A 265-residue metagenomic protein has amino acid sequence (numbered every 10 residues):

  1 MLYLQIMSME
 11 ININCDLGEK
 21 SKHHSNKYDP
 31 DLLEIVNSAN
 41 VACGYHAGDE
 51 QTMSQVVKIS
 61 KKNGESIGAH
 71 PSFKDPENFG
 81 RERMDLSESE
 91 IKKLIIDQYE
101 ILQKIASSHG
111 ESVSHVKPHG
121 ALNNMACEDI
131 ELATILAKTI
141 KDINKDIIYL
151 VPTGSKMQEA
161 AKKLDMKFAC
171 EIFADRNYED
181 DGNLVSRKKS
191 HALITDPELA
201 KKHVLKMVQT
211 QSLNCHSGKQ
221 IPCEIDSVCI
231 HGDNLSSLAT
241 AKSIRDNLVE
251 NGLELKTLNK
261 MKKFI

Functional and structural regions predicted by a protein language model:
D16, H70, V116, I230: Conserved, mostly hydrophobic/aromatic
S21-S54: A short alpha/beta connector and helix-capping loop motif
S25-N26, A47-I59, C127-A133, G154-A161: Active-site-adjacent beta->alpha loops and helix N-cap segments on the catalytic face of soluble alpha/beta enzymes
D29, A39-H46, E77-K92, A126-I130 (+1 more regions): Glycine-rich tight-turn/loop motif centered on a GG-T
P30-E34, Q55-G68, S107: Acidic (Asp/Glu)-rich catalytic clusters
P76-H109, H115: Glycine/small-residue-rich loop that forms an oxyanion/phosphate-binding "nest" at active or ligand-binding sites
G154-S212: Active-site rim beta-loop-alpha module in soluble metabolic enzymes
S186-A192, D196-I265: C-terminal alpha-helical cap/extension of soluble enzyme domains
